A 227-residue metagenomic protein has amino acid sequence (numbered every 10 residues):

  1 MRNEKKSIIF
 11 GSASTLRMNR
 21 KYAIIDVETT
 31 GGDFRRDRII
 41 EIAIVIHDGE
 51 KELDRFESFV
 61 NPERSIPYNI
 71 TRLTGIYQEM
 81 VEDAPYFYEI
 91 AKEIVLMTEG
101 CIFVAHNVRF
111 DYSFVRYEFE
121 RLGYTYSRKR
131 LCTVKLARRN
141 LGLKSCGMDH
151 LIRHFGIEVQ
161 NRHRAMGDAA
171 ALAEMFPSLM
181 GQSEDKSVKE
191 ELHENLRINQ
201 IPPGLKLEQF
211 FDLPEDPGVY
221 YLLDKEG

Functional and structural regions predicted by a protein language model:
R2-R128, G142-H163: Conserved non-catalytic scaffold segment of RNase H-like nuclease domains
T71, V134-A137, D149, K189 (+1 more regions): Generic detector of well-ordered alpha-helical segments enriched in charged/polar residues, highlighting helical
R121, R139, H154, M175-Q182: Active-site catalytic microenvironments for nucleophilic, acid-base chemistry
R128-N140: A short, structured active-site edge motif that brings together acidic residues
A137, N161, Q209: Generic anion/oxyanion-binding catalytic loop in active/binding sites
G167: Acidic donor-binding loop at a coil-to-helix junction in glycosyltransferase catalytic cores that engages
A170-G227: GIY-YIG nuclease catalytic motif and its immediate N-terminal context
